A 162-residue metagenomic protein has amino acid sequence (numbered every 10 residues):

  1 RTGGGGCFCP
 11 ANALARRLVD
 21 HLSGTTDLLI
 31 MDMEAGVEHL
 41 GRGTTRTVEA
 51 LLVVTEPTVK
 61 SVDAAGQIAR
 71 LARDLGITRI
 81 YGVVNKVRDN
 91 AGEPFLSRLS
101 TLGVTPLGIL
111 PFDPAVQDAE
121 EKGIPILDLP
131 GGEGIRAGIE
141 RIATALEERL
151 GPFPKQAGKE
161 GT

Functional and structural regions predicted by a protein language model:
R1-C9: Flexible beta-alpha connector loops of hexameric P-loop NTPases
T2, K86-D89, G132: Short histidine/acidic/glycine/proline-rich micro-motifs that form metal- and phosphate-coordinating active-site loops
F8, G132-I135, I139: Generic structural signal for well-ordered, non-membrane alpha-helical segments in soluble metabolic enzymes
C9-F112, V116-D118: Conserved catalytic-core segment of NTP-binding enzymes
K122-E133: C-terminal boundary of histidine-terminating zinc-finger modules
G138-F153: C-terminal alpha-helix
G151-T162: Charge-patterned, long linear interaction tracts outside catalytic cores
